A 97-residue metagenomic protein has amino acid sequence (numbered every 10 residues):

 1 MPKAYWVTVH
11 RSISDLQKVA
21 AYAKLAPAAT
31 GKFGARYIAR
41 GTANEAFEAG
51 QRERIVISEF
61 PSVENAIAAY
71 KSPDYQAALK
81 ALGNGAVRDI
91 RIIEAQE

Functional and structural regions predicted by a protein language model:
M1-I55, F60-K71, E94-E97: Short S/T/G/P-rich N-terminal loop/turn motif that feeds into the first structured element of a domain
A66-K71, Y75-R91: C-terminal structural segments of small proteins and small subunits
